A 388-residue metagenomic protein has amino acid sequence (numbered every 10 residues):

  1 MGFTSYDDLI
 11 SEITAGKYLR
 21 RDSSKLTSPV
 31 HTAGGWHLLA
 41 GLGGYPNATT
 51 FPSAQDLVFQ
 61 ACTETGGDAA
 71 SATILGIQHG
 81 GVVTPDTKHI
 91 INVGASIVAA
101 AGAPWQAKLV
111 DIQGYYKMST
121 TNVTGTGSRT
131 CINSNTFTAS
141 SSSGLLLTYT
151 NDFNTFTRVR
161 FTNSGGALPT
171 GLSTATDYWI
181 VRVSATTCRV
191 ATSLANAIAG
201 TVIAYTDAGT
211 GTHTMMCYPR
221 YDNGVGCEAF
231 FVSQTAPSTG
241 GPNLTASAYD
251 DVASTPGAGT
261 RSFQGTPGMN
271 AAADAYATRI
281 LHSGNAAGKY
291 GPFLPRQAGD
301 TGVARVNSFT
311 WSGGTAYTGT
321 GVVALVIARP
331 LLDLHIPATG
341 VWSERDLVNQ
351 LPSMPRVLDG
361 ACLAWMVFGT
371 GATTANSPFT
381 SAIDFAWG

Functional and structural regions predicted by a protein language model:
M1, M118, M215-M216, M269 (+3 more regions): Detector for methionine-enriched segments
G2-T27, W36, T318-G388: C-terminal interaction-tip segments
F3, D8-T176, R182-R189, L194-A197 (+2 more regions): Autoprocessing Asn-cyclization modules and mimics
S128-Y218, S238-G240, D250-D251, T255-E344: Small/polar beta-strand repeat architecture
D222-S233, A287-T315, P355-G371: Noncatalytic modules at the cell exterior or secretory-pathway interfaces, chiefly beta-strand-rich lectin/adhesion
A246-A248: Conserved aromatic beta-strand anchor motif in extracellular beta-sandwich/beta-rich domains
